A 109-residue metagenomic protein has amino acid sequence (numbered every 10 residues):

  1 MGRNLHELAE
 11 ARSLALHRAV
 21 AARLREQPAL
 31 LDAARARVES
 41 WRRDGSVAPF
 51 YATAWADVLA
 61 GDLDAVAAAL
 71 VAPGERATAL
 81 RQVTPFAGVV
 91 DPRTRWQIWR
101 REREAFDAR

Functional and structural regions predicted by a protein language model:
M1-V58: The feature represents the first ordered module of a protein
L14, D32, P49-T53, D64 (+1 more regions): Non-catalytic, well-ordered alpha-helical scaffold segments
V58-G61, R93: Residue-level signal for short amphipathic helical patches enriched in basic/charged and nearby hydrophobic residues
A60, A68-L70, G74: Short helix-coil boundary/hinge micro-motifs
A65-A67, A108-R109: Short amphipathic alpha-helical segments at helix boundaries and their inter-helical linkers
E75-R109: Amphipathic alpha-helical binding modules
